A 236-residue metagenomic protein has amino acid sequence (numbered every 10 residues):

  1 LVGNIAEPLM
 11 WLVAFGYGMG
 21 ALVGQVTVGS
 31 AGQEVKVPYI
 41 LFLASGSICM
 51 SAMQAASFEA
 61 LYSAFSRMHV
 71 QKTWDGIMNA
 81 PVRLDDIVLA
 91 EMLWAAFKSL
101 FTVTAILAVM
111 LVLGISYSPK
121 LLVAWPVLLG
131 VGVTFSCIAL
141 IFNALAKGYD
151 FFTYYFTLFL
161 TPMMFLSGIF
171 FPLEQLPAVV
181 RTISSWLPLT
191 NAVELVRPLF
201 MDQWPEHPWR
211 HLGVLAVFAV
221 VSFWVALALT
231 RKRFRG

Functional and structural regions predicted by a protein language model:
L1-L122, P126-G236: Hydrophobic transmembrane alpha-helices and immediately adjacent juxtamembrane helices of multi-pass inner-membrane
